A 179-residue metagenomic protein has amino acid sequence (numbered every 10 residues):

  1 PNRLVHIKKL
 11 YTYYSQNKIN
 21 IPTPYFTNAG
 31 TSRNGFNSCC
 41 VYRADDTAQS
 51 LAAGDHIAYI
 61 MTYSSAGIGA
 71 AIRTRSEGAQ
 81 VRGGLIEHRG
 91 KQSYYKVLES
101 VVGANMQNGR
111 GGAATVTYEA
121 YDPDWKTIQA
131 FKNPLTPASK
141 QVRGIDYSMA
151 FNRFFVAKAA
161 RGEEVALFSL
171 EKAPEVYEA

Functional and structural regions predicted by a protein language model:
P1-A179: Extended catalytic cores of very large enzyme megasubunits
